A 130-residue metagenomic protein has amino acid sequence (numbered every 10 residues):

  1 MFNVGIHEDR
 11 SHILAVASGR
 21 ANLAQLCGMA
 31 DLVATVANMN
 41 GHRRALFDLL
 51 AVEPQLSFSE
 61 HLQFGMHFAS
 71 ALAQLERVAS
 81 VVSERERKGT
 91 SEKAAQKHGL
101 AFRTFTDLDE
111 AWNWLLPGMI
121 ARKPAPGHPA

Functional and structural regions predicted by a protein language model:
M1-A130: Amphipathic, Lys/Arg-enriched alpha-helical "gate/interface" segment within cytosolic domains that mediates
